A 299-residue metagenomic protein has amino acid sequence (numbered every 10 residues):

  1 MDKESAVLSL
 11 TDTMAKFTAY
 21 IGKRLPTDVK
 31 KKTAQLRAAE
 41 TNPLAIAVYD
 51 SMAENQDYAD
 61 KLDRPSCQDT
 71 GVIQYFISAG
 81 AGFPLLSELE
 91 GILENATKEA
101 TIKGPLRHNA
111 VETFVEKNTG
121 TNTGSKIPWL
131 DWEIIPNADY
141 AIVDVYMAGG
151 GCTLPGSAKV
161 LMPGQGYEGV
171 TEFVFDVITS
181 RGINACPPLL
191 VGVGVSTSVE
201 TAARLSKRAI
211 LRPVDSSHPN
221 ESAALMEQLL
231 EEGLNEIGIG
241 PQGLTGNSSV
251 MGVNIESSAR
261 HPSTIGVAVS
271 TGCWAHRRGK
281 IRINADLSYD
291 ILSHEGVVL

Functional and structural regions predicted by a protein language model:
M1-L299: Non-transmembrane, aqueous-exposed alpha-helical and coiled segments at domain scale
